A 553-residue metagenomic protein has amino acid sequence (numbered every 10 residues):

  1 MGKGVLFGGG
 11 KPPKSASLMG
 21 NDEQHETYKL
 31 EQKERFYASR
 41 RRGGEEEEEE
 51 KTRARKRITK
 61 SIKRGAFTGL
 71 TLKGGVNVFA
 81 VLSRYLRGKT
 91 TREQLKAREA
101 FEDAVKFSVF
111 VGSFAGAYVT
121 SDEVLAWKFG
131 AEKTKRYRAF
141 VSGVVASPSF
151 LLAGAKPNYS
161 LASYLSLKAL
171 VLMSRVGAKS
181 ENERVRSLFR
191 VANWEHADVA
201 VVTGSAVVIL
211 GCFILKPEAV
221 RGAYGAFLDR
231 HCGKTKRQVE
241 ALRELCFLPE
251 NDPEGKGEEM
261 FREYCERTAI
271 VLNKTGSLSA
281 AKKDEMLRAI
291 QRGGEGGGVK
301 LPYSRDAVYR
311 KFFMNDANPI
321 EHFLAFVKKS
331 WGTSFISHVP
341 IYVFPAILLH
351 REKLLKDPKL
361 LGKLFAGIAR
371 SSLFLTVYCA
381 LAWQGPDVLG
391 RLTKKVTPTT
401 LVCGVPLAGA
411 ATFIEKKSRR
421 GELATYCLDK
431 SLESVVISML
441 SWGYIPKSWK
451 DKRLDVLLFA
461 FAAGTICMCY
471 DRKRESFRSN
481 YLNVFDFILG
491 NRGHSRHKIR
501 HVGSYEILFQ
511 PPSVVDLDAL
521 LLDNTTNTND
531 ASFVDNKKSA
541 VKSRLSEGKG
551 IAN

Functional and structural regions predicted by a protein language model:
G2-F107, V111, K156-L348, K356-P358 (+2 more regions): Intrinsically disordered, low-complexity N-proximal targeting/linker segments that flank membranes
D103-K106, A115-Y118, D122: Membrane helical hairpin/interfacial module
F110, L125-S149, G154-L165, R186-S187: Long amphipathic alpha-helical scaffold regions
A115-G116, T134-G143, L375, A380 (+2 more regions): Short hydrophobic alpha-helical membrane-embedded segments
G116, T120, V144, Y342 (+4 more regions): Beta-strand-enriched cores of mature, soluble protein domains
A117, V141-F150, L381-P386, C403-T412 (+1 more regions): Hydrophobic, membrane-inserted alpha-helices
A126, P386-G390, V436: Alpha-helical tandem repeat RNA-binding modules
L360-V388, V405-E415, R420: C-terminal, well-structured subdomains that either form a transmembrane helix-short loop-helix hairpin in multi-pass
